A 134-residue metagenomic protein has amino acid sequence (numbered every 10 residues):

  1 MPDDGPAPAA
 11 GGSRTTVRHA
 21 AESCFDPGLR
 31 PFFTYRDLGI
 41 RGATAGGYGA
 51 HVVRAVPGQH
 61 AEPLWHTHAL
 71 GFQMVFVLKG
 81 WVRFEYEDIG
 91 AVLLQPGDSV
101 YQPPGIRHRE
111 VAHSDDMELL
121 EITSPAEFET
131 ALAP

Functional and structural regions predicted by a protein language model:
P2-H19, D26, R109-P134: Double-stranded beta-helix
C24-H66, G71: A short glycine-rich, His/Asp/Glu-containing loop-to-beta-strand
I40, A55, P96, P104 (+1 more regions): Active-site donor-binding loop signature of nucleotide-sugar glycosyltransferases
G42, Y86-D88: Short acidic, glycine-rich loop/turn motifs
V52-A55, T67-F84, I122-P125: Short, conserved beta-strand element in jelly-roll/cupin
L70, G90, I106-R107, D115-D116: A generic "binding-loop/recognition-motif" signal
D88-G105: Short acidic-glycine-tyrosine-enriched beta hairpin
